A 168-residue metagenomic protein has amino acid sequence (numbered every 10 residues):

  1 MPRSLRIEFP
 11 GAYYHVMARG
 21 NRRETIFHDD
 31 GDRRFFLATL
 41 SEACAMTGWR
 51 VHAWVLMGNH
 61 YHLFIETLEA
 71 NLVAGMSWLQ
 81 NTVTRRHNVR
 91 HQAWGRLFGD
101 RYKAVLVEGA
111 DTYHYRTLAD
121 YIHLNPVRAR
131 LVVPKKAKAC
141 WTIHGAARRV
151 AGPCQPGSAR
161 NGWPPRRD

Functional and structural regions predicted by a protein language model:
M1-M57, E66-D168: Short Pro-Cys-Gly-centered "Cys-loop" motif that presents a nucleophilic cysteine in a tight turn
